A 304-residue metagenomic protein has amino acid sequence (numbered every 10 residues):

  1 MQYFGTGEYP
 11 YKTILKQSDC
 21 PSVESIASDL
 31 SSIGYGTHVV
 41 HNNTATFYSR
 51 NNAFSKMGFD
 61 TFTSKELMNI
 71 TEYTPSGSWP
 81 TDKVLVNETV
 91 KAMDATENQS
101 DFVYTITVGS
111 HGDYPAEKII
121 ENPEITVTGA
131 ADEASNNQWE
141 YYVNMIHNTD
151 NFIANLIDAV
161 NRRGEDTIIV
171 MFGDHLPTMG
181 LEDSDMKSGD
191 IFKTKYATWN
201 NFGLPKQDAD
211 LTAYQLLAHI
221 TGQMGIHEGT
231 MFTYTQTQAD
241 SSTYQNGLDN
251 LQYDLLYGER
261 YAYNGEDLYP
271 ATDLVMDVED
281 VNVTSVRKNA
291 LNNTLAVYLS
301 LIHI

Functional and structural regions predicted by a protein language model:
M1-Y298: Solvent-exposed soluble domains appended to multi-pass membrane proteins
I302-I304: Conserved small/polar residues in nucleotide/adenosyl-binding loops
